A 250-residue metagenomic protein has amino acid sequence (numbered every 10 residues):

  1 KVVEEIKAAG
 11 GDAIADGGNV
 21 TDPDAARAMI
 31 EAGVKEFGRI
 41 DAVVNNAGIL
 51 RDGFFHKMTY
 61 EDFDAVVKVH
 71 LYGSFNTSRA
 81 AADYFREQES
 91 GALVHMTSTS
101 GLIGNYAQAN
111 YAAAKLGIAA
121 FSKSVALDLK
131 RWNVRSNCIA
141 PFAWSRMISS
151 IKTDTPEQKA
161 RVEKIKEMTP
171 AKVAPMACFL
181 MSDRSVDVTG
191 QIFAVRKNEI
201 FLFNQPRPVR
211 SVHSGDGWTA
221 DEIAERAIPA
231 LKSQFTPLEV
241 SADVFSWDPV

Functional and structural regions predicted by a protein language model:
I6, F54-F55, D62-D64: Substrate-binding pocket helix/loop in short-chain dehydrogenase/reductase
A9-I14, A32-N45, R51, S90 (+1 more regions): A glycine-rich helix->loop->beta "capping" turn within Rossmann-like NAD(P)(H)-dependent oxidoreductase domains
G17-A28, Y60: The beta1-alpha1 cofactor-binding region of Rossmann-like NAD(H)/NADP(H)-dependent oxidoreductases
S78, A114: Active-site helix of classical SDR
D83-E87, I103, A119, S124-V134 (+1 more regions): Active-site-adjacent segment of SDR/Rossmann-fold oxidoreductases
S98: Residue(s) in the substrate-gating loop at a strand-loop-helix junction that position the organic substrate next
K159-V250: C-terminal helical subdomain
